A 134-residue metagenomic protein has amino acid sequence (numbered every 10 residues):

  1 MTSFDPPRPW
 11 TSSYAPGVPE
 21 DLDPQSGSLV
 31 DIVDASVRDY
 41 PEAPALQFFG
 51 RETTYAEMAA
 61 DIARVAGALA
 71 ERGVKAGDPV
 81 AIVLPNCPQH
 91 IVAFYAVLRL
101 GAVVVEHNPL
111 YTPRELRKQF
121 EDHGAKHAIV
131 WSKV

Functional and structural regions predicted by a protein language model:
M1-S26: Flexible, non-catalytic linker and terminal segments flanking ANL/adenylate-forming cores
D23-Q25, D34, E42-C87, I91-Y95 (+2 more regions): Conserved AMP-binding/adenylate-forming core of the ANL superfamily
A81, H127-I129: Structural motif
L98: Anion (oxyanion) recognition and catalysis
G101: Structured binding elements
P109, W131-K133: Short secondary-structure boundary segments
D122-K126: Active-site charged/polar residues at nucleotide-handling catalytic sites that mediate phosphoryl, nucleotidyl
